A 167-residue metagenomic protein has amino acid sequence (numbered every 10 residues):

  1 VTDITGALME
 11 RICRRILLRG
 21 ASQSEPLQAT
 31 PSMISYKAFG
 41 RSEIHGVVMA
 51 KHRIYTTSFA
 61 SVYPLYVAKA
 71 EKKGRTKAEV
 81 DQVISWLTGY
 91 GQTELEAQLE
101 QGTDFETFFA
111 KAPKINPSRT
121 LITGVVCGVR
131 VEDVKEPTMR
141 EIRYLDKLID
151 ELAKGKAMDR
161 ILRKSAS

Functional and structural regions predicted by a protein language model:
T2, I16, S24-E25: Short linear segments in intrinsically disordered or otherwise low-structure-confidence regions
L8, L17-L18, L27: Leucine-biased recognition of intrinsically disordered, low-complexity hydrophobic segments
L8-M9, A21, R41: N-terminal compositionally biased or targeting/leader segments
L27-V48: Short, Lys/Arg-enriched N-terminal segments with co-localized hydrophobic residues within the first ~10-30 amino acids
V48-S167: A charge-rich, low-complexity, intrinsically flexible signal that marks solvent-exposed coils, linkers, repeats
